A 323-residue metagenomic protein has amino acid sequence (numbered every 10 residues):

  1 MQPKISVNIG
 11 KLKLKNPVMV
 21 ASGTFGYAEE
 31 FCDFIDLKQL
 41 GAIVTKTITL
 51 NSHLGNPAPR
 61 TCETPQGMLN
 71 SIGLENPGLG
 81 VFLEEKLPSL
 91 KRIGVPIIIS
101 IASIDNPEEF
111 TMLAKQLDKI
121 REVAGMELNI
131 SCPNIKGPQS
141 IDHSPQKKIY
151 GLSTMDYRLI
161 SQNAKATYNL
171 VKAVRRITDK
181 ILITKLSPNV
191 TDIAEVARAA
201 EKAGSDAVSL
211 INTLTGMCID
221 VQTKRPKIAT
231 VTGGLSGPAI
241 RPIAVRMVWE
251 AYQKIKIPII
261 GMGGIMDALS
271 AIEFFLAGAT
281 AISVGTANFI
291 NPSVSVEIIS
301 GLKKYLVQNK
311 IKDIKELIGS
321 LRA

Functional and structural regions predicted by a protein language model:
M1, L235-I255, I260, M266-A323: Alpha/beta catalytic cores of nucleotide-metabolism and tRNA/nucleoside-modifying enzymes
M1-I97, A102-P107: N-terminal capping/small domains of soluble enzymes
I5, V18-A21, G41-T45, I97-I101 (+6 more regions): Hydrophobic faces of well-ordered beta-strands that scaffold small-molecule active sites in alpha/beta enzyme cores
V7-N8, L12, L83-K91, D118 (+5 more regions): Surface-exposed amphipathic alpha-helices with a cationic face
F25, S100-I104, L186-D192, R241 (+1 more regions): Glycine-rich beta-to-alpha transition loops that act as phosphate-gripper elements at the mouths of alpha/beta enzyme
E29-F34, E109-K119, V190-A203, E250-I255 (+1 more regions): Catalytic cores of alpha/beta
V44-L50, M126, I130-N134, A207-M217 (+2 more regions): Glycine-rich phosphate-binding active-site loops on the catalytic face of alpha/beta enzymes
P133-S140, S153-N163, V196-I257: Glycine/Thr-rich beta-alpha phosphate-binding loop at enzyme active sites
